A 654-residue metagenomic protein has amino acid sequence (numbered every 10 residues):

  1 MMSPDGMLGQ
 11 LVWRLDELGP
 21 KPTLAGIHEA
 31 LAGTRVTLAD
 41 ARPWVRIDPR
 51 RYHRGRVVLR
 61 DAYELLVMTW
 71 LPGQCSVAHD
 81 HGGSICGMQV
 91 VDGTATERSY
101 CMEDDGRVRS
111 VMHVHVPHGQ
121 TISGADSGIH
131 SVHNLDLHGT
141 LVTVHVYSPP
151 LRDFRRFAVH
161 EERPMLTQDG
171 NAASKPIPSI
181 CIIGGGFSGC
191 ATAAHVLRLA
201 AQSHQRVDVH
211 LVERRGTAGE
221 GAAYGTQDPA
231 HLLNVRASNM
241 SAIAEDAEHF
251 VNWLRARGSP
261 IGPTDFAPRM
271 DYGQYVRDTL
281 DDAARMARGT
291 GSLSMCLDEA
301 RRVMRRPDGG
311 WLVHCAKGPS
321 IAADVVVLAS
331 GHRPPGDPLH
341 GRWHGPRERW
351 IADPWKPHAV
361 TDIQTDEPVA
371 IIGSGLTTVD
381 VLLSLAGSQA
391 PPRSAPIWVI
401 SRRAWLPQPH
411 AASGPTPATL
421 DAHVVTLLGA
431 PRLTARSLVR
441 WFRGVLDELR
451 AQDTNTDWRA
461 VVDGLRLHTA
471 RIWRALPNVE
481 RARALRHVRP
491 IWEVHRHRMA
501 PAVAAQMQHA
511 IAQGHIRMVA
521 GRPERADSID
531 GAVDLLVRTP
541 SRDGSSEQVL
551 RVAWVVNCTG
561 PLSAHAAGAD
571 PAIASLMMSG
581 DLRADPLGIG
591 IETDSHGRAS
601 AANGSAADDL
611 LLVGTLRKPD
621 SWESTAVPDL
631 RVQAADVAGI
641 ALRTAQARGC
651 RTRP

Functional and structural regions predicted by a protein language model:
P43-P72, T121: A short glycine-rich, His/Asp/Glu-containing loop-to-beta-strand
V67-H81, A125-S127: Conserved short histidine dyad/triad with adjacent acidic residue
P72, G83-C101: Glycine- and acidic-residue-biased ligand/ion/polar-headgroup-sensing regions
G87, H138-D153: A short hydrophobic beta-strand segment most commonly corresponding to one strand of the jelly-roll/cupin
M102-I129: Short acidic-glycine-tyrosine-enriched beta hairpin
V132-D136: Asparagine-centered strand-capping/turn motif at beta-strand->loop junctions
K175-G216, E220-A222, R257-G649, P654: Flavin (primarily FAD) cofactor-binding/catalytic cores of flavoenzymes
E213-G258: Redox-cofactor-proximal catalytic regions of oxidoreductases
